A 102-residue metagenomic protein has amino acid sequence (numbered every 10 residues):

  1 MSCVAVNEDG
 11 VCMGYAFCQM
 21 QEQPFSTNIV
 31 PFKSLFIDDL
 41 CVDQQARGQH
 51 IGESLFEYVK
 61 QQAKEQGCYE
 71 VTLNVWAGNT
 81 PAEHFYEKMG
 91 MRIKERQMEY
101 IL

Functional and structural regions predicted by a protein language model:
M1-F32, D38, F56: Acetyl-CoA-dependent GNAT
G14, K33, Y69, K94-R96: A generic structural signal for short beta-strands and their flanking turns/coil linkers
M20-Q23, Q45, G78-T80: Short coil/turn motifs at secondary-structure junctions
V30-Q44, N74, R96-E99: Conserved acetyl-CoA binding element of GNAT-fold acetyltransferases
D39-V42, G48-Q61, K88: Conserved acetyl-CoA-binding loop-helix of GNAT-fold acetyltransferases
E53, E57, E65, A77-E95: Conserved active-site alpha-helix within GNAT-family acetyltransferase domains
A63-N74: Conserved GNAT acetyl-CoA-binding A-motif
T72-A82, E99-L102: Conserved beta-strand-loop-alpha-helix junction that forms the acyl-donor binding cleft
